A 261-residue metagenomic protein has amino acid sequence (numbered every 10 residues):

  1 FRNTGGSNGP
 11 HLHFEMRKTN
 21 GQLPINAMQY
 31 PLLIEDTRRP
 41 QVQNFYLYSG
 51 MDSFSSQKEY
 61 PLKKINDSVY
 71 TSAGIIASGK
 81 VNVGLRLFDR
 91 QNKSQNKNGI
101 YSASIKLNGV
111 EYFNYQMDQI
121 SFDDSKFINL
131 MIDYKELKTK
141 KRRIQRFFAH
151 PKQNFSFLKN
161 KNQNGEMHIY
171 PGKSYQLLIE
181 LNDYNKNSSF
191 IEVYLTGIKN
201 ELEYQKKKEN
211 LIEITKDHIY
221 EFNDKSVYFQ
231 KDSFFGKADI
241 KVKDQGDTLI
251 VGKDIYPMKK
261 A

Functional and structural regions predicted by a protein language model:
F1-H11: Flexible, gly/ser-rich surface segments that form the specificity/activation loops bordering the active-site cleft
N3, N92, N182-N187: Short, solvent-exposed loop/turn segments at the edges of extracellular beta-sandwich modules
E15, L178-N182: Extracellular recognition modules
E15-D89, S94-Q95, D124-D133, G172-K173: Acidic, glycine-rich catalytic/binding loops that coordinate metals and/or anionic ligands
R39-K64, Y204-K237: Compositionally biased low-complexity segments at domain edges in trafficked proteins and select soluble regulators
K64-T71, G99, I105-H168: Exoplasmic/lumenal beta-rich domain surfaces
S174-Q176, Y184-L211: Short beta-strand elements
L202-Q205, K241-A261: Proteolytic processing hotspots in large secreted/extracellular or virion-associated proteins and select intracellular
